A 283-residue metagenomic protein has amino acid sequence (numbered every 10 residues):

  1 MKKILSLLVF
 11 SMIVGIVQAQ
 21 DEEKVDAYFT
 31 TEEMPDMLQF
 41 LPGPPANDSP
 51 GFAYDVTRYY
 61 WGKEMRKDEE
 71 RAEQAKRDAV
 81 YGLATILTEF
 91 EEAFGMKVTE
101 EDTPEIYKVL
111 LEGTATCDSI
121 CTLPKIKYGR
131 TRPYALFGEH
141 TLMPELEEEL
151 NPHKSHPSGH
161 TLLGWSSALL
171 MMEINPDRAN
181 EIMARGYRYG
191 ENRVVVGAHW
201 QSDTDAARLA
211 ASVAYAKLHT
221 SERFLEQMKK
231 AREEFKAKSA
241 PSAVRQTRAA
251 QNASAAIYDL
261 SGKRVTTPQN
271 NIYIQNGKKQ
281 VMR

Functional and structural regions predicted by a protein language model:
M1-D21: Bacterial Sec-dependent N-terminal signal peptides
Q20-V196, K217-R223, Q227, E233 (+1 more regions): Hydrophobic alpha-helical bundle signature of multipass membrane enzymes
G197-R208: Short acidic/histidine-rich active-site segments
S212-A214: Catalytic phosphate/nucleotide-handling subdomain of diverse soluble enzymes
A240-S261: Residue-level detector of functionally pivotal "anchor" positions at catalytic/ligand-binding pockets or at interdomain
I272-R283: C-terminal tail/sorting-segment detector
